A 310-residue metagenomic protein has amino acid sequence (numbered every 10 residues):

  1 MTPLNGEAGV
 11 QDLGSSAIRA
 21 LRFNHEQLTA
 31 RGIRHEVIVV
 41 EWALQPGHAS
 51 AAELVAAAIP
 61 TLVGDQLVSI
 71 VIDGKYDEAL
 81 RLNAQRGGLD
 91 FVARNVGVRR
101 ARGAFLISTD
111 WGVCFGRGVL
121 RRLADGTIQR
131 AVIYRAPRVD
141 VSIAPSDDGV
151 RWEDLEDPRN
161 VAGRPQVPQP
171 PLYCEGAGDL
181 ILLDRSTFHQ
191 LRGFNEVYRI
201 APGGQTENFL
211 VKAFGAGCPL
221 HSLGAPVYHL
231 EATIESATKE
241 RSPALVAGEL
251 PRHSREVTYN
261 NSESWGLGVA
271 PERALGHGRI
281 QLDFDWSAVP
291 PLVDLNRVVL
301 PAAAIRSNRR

Functional and structural regions predicted by a protein language model:
T2, Y134-V139, L223, Y228-L230: Short glycine/serine/threonine-enriched helix-capping/active-site loop that flanks the nucleotide-sugar donor pocket
G6-S16, Q45-E53, A79-G87, P145-D148: Short, flexible/disordered intra-domain loops and linkers
S16-R34, T61: Short, acidic, metal-binding catalytic loop of nucleotide-sugar glycosyltransferases
G32-P46, V68-K75: Short beta-strand/loop segment that forms part of the nucleotide-sugar
H48-R100: Active-site-proximal specificity loops/subdomain of glycosyltransferases
A84-Q85, V98-R99, T109, G116-R199: Conserved catalytic core of nucleotide-sugar-dependent glycosyltransferases
L106: Short aromatic/hydrophobic "clamp" motif used to bind/position activated sugar donors
P170, E175-G176, V197-R310: C-terminal catalytic/acceptor-binding lobe
